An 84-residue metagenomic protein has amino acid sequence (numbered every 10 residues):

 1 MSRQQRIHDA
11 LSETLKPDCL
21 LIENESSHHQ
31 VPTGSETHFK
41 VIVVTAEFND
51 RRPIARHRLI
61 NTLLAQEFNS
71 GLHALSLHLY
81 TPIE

Functional and structural regions predicted by a protein language model:
M1-E84: N-terminal, polar/charged subdomain of small-to-medium soluble alpha/beta proteins
